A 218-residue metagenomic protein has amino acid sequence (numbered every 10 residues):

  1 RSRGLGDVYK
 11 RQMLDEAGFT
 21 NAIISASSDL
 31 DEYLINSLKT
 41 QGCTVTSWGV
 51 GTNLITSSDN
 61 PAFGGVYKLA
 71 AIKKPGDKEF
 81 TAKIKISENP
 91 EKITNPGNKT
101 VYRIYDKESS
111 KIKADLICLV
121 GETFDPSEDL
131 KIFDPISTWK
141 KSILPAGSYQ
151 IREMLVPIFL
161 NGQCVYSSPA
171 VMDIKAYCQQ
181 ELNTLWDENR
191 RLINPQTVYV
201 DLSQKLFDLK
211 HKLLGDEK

Functional and structural regions predicted by a protein language model:
R1-L5, Y9: Single conserved hydrophobic/aromatic residue that forms the stacking wall/gate of nucleotide- or nucleobase-binding
D15-A17, A22, L30-K218: Gly/Ser/Thr/Ala-enriched C-terminal appendages of enzymes
A26: Small/polar loops that bind or transfer phosphate-bearing groups
